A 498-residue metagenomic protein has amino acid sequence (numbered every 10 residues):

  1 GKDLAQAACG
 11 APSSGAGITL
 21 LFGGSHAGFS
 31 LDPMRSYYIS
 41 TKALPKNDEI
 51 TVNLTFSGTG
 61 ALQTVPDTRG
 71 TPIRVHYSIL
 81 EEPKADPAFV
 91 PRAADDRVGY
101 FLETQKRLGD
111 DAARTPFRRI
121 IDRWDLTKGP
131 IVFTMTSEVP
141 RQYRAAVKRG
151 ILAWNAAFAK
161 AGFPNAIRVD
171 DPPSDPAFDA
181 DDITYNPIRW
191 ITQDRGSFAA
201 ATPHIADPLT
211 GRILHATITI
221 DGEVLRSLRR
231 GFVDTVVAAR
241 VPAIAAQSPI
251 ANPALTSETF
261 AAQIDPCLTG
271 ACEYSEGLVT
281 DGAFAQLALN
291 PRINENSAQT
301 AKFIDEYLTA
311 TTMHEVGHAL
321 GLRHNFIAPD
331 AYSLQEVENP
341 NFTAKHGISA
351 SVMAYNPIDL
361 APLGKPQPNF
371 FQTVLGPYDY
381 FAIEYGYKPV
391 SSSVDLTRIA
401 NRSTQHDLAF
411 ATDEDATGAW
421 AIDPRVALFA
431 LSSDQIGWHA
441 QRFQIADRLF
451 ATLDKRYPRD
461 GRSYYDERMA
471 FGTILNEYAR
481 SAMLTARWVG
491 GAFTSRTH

Functional and structural regions predicted by a protein language model:
G1-V139, A157, A161, A166 (+2 more regions): Auxiliary tRNA-acceptor-end handling modules of aminoacyl-tRNA synthetases
S137, R141-R149, K302-Y307, T311 (+1 more regions): Soluble non-cytosolic domains of exported or imported proteins
A145, A200, S227-G231, P362-F370: Short conserved micro-motifs at the rims of enzyme active sites and ligand-binding pockets
A146, G150-A157, T311-E315, E477: Amphipathic alpha-helical segments that form well-ordered structural scaffolds and often line/cohere around active
L152-F163, G317-H318, L322, I358 (+1 more regions): Sec-exported extracytoplasmic/periplasmic mature domains
D171-Q193, S197, E306-P362: The catalytic-center signature of Zn2+-dependent metalloproteases
A262-I264, H314, E467-M469: Generic detector of contiguous secondary-structure segments
P291, A298-F303, A328-H498: Conserved catalytic/binding loops enriched for acidic/polar residues
